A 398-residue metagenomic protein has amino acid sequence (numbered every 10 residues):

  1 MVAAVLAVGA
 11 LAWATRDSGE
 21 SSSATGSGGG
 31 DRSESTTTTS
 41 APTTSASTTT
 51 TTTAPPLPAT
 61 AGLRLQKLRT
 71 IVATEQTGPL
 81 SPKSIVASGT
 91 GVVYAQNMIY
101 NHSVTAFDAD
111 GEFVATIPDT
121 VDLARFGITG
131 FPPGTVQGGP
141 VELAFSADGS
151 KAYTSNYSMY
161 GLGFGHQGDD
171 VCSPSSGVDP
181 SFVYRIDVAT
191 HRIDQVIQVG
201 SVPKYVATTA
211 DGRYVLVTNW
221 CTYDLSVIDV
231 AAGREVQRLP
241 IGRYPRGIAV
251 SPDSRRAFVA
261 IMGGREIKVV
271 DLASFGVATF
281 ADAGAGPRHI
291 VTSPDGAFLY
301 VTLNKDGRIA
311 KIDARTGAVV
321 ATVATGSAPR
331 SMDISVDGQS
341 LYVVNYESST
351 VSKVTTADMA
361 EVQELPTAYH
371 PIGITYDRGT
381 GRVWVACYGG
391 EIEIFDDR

Functional and structural regions predicted by a protein language model:
M1-V2: N-terminal export and membrane-targeting signals
V8-S35: C-terminal region of N-terminal signal peptides and the immediate post-cleavage residues of exported proteins
G9, T36-R398: Predominantly soluble domains enriched in secretory-pathway, periplasmic, or organellar proteins
